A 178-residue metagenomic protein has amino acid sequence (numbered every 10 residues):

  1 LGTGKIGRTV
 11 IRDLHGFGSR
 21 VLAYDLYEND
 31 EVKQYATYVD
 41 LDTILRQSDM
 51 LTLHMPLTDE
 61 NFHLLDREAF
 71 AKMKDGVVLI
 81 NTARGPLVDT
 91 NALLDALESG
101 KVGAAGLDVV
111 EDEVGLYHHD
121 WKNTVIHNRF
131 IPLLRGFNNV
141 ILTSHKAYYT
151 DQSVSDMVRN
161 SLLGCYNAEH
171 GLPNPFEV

Functional and structural regions predicted by a protein language model:
L1-D75: Rossmann-like dinucleotide/phosphate-binding beta-alpha-beta segment
L26-Y27, P56-T58, A83-G85, V110-D112: Histidine- and/or cysteine-centered catalytic micro-motif in compact active-site loops
Y35-A36, Q47, N61, R84 (+2 more regions): Short N-terminal micro-motifs specific to bacterial/archaeal maturation and metal-cluster initiation sites
G76, G85-V178: Rossmann-like dinucleotide-binding domain for NAD(H)/NADP(H)
I80: Glycine-rich nucleotide-phosphate-binding loops and adjacent flexible coil segments
